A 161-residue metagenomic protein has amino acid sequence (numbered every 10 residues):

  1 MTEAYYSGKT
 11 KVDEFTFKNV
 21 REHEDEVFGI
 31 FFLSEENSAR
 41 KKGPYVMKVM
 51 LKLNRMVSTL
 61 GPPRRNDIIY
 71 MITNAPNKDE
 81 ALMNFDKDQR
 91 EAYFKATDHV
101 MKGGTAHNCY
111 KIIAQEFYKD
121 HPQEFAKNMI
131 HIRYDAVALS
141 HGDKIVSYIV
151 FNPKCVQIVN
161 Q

Functional and structural regions predicted by a protein language model:
M1-F31, E36, G43-Q161: Active-site and NAD+-binding cores of ADP-ribose-processing enzymes
